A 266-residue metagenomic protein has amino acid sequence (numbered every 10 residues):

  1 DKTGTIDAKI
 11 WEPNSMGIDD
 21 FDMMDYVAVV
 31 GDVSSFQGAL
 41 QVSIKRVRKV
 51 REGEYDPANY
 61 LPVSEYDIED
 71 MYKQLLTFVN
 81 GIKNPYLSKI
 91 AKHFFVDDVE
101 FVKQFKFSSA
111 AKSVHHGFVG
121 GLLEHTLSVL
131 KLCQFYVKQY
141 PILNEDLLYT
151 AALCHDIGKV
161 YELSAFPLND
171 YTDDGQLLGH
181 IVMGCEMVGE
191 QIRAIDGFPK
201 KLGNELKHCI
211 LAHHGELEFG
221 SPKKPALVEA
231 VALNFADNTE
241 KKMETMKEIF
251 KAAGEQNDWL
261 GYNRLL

Functional and structural regions predicted by a protein language model:
D1-I10: OB-fold (S1/OB) nucleic-acid-binding surfaces
I6, V27-V29, V42: Hydrophobic residues positioned within well-ordered beta-strands of beta-sheet architectures
K9, V30-D32, L153: Residue-level recognition of well-ordered beta-strand positions that form the cores of beta-sheet-rich folds across
E12-V30: Short nucleic-acid-contacting surface segments enriched for D/E, G, S/T with interspersed K/R
D32-V63: OB-fold/S1-family single-stranded nucleic acid-binding modules
Y55-P57, L61-G175: Acidic/His-rich, divalent-metal-binding segments that scaffold phosphate/diphosphate chemistry
H115, E124, F135-A253: Divalent metal-dependent catalytic cores for phosphoryl transfer on phosphate-bearing substrates
A252, Q256-L266: Prokaryote-biased recognition of long, low-complexity C-terminal linker/tail segments that are poorly structured
